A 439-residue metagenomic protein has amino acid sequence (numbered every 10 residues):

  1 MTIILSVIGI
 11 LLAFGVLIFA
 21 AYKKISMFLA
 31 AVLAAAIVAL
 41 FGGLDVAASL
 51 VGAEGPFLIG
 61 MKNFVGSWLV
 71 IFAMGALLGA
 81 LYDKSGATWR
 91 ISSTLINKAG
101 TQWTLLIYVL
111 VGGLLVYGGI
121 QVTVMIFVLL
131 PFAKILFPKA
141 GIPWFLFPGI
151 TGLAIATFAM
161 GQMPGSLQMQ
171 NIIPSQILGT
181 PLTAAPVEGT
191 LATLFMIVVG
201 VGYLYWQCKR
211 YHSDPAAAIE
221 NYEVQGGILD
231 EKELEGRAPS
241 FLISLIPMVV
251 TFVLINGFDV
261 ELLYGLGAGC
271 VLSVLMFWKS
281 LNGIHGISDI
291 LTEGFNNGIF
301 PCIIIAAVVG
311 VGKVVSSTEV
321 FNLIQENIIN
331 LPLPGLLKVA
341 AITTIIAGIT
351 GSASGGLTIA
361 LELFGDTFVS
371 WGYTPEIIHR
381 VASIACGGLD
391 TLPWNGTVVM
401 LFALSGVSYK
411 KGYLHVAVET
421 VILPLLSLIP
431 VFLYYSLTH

Functional and structural regions predicted by a protein language model:
I3-I10, F14, I37, I177 (+3 more regions): Long, contiguous bundles of hydrophobic transmembrane helices that form the permeation core of multi-pass
I3-V7, K62-L69, L95-L110, K139-F147 (+4 more regions): Membrane-interfacial loop-to-helix junctions in multi-pass transporters
G9-A21, V32-F41, F72-L77, V111-V116 (+7 more regions): Hydrophobic core segments of alpha-helical transmembrane domains in multi-pass membrane transport and ion-translocation
K23-M27, V65-W68, G79-W89, L115-V128 (+5 more regions): Short helix-coil transition sites and intra-membrane helix breaks within transmembrane domains of multi-pass
A53-W89, L114, L263, G267 (+4 more regions): Core transmembrane alpha-helical segments of multi-pass membrane transporters/permeases
I71-M74, K98-I135, A306, L331-W371 (+1 more regions): Hydrophobic alpha-helical transmembrane segments of multi-pass integral membrane proteins, predominantly secondary
R90-S92, T123-L136, G165-I177, S354-T367 (+1 more regions): Re-entrant/interfacial helical elements at transmembrane boundaries that shape and gate the permeation pathway
Q102-L115, I142-A159, A185-T190, L194 (+2 more regions): Alpha-helical transmembrane segments of multi-pass membrane proteins
